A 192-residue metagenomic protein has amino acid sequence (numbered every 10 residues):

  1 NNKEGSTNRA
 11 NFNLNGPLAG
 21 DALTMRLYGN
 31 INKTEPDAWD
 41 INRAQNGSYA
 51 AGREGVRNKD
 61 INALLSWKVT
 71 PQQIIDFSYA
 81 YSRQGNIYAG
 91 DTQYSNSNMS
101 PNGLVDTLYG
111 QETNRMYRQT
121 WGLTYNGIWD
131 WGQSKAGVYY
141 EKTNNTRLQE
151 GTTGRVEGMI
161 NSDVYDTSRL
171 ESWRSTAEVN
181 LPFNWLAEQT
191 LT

Functional and structural regions predicted by a protein language model:
N1, R43-Y49, P101-Y109, V156-V164 (+1 more regions): Extracytoplasmic loops and strand-loop junctions of Gram-negative outer membrane beta-barrel proteins
K3-E35, W39-A89, Y117-Q119: Transmembrane beta-barrel wall of Gram-negative outer-membrane proteins
G29, A50, G110, Y140-E141: Compositionally biased, intrinsically disordered low-complexity regions enriched in proline and serine
D37-Q45, S82, Y88-N96, L104-T107 (+2 more regions): Outer-membrane beta-barrel translocator domains and adjoining extracellular loop/strand segments of Gram-negative
K68-S82, E112-T192: Face-selective signature of the C-terminal outer-membrane beta-barrel domain
I87, T107-L108, E112-M116: Short amphipathic alpha-helical interaction elements located at domain edges and within/adjacent to intrinsically
N98, D106, A187-Q189: N-terminal targeting/docking segments
